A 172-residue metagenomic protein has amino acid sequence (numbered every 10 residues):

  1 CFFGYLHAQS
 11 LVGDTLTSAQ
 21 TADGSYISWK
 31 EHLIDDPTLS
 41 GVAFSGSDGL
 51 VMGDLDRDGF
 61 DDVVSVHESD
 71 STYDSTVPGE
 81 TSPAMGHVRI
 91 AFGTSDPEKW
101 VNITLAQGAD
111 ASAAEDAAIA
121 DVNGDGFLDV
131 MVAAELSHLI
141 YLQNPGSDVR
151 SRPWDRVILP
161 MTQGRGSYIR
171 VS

Functional and structural regions predicted by a protein language model:
C1-Y5: Bacterial N-terminal signal peptides
A8-S172: Beta-propeller-forming repeat regions
